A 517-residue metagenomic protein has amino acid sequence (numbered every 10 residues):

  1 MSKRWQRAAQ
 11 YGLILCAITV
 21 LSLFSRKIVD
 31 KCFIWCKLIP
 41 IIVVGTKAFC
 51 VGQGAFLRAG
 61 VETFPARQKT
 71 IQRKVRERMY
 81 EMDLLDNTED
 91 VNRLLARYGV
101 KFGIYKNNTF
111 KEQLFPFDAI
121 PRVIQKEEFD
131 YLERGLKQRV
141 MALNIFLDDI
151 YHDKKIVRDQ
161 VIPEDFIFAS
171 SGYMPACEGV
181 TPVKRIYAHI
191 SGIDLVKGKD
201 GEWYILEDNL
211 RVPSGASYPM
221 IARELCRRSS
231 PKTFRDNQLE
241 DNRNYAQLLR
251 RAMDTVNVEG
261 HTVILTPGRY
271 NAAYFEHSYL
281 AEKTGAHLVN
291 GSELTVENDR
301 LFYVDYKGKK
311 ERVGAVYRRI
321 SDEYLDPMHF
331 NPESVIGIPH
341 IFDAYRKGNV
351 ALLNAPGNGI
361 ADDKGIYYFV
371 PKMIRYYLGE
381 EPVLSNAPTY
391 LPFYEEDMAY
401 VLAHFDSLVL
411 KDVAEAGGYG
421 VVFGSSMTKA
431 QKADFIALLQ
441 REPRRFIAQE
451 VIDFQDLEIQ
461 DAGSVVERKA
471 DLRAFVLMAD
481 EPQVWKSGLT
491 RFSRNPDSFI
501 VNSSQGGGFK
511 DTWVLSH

Functional and structural regions predicted by a protein language model:
M1, A17-L21, S25, C32-H517: Preference for protein termini
Q6, Q10-Y11, Q53: Low-complexity, intrinsically disordered or signal/transmembrane-proximal segments
